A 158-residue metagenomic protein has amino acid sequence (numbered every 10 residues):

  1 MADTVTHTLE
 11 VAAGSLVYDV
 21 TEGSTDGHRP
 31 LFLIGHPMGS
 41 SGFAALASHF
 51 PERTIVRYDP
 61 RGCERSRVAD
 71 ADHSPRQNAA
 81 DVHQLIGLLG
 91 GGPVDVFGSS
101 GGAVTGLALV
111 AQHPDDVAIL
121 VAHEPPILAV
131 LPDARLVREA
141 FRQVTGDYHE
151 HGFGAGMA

Functional and structural regions predicted by a protein language model:
M1-H7: A domain-start/cap signature at the N-terminus of enzymes
H7-R67: Conserved HGGG/HGGXW glycine-rich cap/lid loop of the alpha/beta-hydrolase fold
H28-R29, E52, G91-P93, V117: A general structural motif
G35-S40, P60-C63, H73, V94-L107: Short, conserved structural micro-motifs that define repeat-unit consensus positions and nucleotide-binding loops
L46-H49, D70-H73, V110-P114, A134-V137: Short, glycine/charged-enriched secondary-structure capping and boundary segments
S48, V56, G62-D95: Active-site loop/oxyanion-hole signature of alpha/beta-hydrolase fold enzymes
G92-R135: Conserved hydrolase catalytic core segment
L131-A158: Helix-rich cap/lid subdomain of alpha/beta-hydrolase
